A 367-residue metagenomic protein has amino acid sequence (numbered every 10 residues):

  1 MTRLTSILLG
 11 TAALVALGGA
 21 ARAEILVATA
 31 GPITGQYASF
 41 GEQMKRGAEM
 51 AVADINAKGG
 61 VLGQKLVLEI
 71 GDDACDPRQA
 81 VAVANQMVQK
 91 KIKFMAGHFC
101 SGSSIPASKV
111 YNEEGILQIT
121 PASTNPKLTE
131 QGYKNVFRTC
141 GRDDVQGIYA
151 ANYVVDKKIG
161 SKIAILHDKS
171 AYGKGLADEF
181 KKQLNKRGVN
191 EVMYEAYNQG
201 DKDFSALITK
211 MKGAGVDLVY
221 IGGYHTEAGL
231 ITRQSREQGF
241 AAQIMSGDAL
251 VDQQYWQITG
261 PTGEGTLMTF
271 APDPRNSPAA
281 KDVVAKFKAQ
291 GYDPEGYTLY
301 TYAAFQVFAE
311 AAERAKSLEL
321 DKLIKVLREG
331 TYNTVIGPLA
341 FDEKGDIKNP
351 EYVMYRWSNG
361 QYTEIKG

Functional and structural regions predicted by a protein language model:
M1-T11, A23-G367: Extracytosolic ligand-binding ectodomains
L17-A23: Sec/Tat signal peptide C-region and signal peptidase I cleavage site
